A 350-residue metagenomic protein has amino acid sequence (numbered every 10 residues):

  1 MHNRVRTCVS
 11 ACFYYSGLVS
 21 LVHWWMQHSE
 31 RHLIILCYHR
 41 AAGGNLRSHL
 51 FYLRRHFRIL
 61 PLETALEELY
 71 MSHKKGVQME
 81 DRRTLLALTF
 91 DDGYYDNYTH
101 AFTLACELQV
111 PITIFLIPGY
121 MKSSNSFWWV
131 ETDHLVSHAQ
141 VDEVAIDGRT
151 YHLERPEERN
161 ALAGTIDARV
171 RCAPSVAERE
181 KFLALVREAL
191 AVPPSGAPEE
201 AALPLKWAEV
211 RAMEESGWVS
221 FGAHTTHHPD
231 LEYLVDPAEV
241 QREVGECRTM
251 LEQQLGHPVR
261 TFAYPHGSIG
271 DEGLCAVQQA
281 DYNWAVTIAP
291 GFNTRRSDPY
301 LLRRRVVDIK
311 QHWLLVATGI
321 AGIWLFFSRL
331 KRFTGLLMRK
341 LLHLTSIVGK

Functional and structural regions predicted by a protein language model:
M1-L88, D96, F127-V136, V141-V144 (+3 more regions): C-terminal active-site subregion of NodB/CE4 polysaccharide deacetylases
C8-V9, F13, S126-S216, M338-K350: Extended, charge-rich helix/loop segments that form flexible, surface "patches" used to engage negatively charged
M79-R82, Y94, T103-F115, A168-S195 (+2 more regions): CE4/NodB-like, metal-dependent polysaccharide N-deacetylase domain that modifies extracellular/periplasmic N-acetylated
T84-D147, L153: Acidic/aromatic-lined carbohydrate-recognition and catalytic surfaces of CAZymes acting on diverse glycans
M121, H227-P229: Short, catalytically relevant binding-site loops at active-site mouths
S220: Aromatic-lined glycan-binding groove of carbohydrate-active enzymes
